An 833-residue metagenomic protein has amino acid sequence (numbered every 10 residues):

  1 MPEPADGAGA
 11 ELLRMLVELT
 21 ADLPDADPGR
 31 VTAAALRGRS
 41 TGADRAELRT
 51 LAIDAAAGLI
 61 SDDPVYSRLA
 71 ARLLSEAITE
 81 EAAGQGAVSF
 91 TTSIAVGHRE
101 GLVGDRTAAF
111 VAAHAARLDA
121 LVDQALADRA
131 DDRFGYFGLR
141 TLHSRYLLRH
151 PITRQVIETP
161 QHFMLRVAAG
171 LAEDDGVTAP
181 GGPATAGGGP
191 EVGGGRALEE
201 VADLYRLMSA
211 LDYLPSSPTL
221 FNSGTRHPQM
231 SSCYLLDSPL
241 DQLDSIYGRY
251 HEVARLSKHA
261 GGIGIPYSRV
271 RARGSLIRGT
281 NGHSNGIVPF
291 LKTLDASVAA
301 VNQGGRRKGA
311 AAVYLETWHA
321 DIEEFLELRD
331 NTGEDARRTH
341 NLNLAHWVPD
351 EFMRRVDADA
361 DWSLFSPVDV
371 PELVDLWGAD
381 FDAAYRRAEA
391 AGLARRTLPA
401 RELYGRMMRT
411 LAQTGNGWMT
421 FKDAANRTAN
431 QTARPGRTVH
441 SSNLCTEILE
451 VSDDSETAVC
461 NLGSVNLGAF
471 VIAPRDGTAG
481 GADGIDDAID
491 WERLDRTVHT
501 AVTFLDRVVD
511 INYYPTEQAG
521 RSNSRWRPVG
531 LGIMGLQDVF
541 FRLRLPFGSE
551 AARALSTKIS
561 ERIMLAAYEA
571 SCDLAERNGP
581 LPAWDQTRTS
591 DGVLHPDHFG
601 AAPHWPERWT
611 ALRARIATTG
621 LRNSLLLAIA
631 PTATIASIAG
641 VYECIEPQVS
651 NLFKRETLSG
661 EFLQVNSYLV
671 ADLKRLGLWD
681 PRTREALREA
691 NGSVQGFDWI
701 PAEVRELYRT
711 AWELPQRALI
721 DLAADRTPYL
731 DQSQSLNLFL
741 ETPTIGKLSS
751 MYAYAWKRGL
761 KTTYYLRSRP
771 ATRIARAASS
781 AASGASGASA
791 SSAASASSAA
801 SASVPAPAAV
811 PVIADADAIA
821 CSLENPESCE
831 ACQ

Functional and structural regions predicted by a protein language model:
M1-Q155: Often metal-dependent polyanion-binding catalytic scaffolds in large enzymes
A43, A56-S61, R133-L148, M208-S223 (+5 more regions): Core structural elements
A46, L51, S61, A82-G86 (+1 more regions): Long, structured ligand/cofactor-binding scaffold of large enzymes
Y66-E100, G104, V348-F352, D369 (+11 more regions): Terminal amphipathic helices with adjacent charged low-complexity linkers/tails
A77-R129, S231-S464, V471-G477, D487-W491 (+6 more regions): Active-site cavity-forming subdomains of large catalytic enzyme subunits
F110, A115-A125, A130-T141, T446-S452 (+4 more regions): Catalytic alpha/beta core of large soluble enzyme barrels
L207-A210, P218, T497-G520, S524 (+4 more regions): Internal maturation/activation junctions in enzymes
R773-Q833: Acidic, low-complexity intrinsically disordered tails
